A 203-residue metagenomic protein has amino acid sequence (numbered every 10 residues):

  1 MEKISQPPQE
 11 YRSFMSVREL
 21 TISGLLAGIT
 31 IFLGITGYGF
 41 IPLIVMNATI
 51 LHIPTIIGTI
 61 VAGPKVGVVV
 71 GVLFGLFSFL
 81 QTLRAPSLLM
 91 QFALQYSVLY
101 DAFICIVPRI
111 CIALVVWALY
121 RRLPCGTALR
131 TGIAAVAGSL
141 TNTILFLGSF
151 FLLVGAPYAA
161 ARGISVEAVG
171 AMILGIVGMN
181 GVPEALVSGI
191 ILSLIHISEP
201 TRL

Functional and structural regions predicted by a protein language model:
M1-S198, R202: Loop-helix junctions at membrane interfaces
